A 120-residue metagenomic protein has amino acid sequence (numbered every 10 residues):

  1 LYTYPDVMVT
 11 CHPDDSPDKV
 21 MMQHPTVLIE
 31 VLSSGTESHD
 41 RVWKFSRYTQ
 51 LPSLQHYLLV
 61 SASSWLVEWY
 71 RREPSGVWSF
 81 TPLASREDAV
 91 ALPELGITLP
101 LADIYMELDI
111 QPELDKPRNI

Functional and structural regions predicted by a protein language model:
L1-L51, L59-I120: C-terminal interaction segment
